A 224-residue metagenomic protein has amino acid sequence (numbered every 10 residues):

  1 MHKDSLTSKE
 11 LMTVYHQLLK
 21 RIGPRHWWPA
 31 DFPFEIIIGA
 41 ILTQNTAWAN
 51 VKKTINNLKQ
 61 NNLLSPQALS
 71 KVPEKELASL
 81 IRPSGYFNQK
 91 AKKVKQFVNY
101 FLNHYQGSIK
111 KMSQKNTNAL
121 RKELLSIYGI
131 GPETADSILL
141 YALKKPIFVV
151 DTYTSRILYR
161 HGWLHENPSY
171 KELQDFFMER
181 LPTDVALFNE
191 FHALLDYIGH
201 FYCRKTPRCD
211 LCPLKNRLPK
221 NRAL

Functional and structural regions predicted by a protein language model:
H2-L224: Catalytic cores of DNA base-excision repair glycosylases
